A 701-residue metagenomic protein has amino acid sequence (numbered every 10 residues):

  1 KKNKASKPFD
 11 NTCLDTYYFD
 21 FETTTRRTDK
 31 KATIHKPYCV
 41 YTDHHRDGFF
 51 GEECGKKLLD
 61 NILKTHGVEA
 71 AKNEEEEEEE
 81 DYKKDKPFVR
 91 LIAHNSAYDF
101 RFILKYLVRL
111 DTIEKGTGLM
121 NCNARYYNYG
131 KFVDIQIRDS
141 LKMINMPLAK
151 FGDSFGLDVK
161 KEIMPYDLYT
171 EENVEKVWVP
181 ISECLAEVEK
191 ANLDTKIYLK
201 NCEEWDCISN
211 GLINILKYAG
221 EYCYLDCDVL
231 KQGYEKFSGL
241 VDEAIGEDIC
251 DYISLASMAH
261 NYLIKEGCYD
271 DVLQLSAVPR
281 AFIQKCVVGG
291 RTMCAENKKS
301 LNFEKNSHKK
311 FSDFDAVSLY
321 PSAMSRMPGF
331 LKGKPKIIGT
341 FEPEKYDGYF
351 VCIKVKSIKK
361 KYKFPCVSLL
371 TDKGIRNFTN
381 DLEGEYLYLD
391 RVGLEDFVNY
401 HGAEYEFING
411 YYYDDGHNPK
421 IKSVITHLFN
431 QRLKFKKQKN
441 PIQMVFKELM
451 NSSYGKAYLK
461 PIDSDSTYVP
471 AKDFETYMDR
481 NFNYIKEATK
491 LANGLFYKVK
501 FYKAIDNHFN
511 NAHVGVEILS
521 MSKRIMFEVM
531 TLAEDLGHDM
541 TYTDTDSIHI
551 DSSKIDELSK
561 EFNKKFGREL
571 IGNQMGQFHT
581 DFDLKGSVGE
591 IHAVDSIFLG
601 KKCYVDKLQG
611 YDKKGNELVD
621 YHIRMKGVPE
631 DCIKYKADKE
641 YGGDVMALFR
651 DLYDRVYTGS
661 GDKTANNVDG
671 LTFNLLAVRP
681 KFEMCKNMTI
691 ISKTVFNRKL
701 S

Functional and structural regions predicted by a protein language model:
K1-Y17, F21: N-terminal accessory regions of nucleic-acid-interacting proteins
Y18, R27-S701: Conserved acidic
T24: Conserved Rossmann-like nucleotide-cofactor binding loop
